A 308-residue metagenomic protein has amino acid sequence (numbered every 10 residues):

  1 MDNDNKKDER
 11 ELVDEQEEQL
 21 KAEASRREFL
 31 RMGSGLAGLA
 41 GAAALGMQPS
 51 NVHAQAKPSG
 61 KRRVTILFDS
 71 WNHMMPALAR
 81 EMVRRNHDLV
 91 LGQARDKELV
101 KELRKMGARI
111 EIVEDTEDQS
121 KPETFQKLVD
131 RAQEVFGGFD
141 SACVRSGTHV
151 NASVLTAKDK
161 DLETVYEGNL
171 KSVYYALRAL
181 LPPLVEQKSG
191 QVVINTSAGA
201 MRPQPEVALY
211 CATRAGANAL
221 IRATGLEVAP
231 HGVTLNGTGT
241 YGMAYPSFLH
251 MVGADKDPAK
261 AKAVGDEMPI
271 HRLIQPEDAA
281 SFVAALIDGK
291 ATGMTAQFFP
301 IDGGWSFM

Functional and structural regions predicted by a protein language model:
M1-E28, S50: N-terminal secretory signal peptides
F68, L177, T213, I221: Active-site helix of classical SDR
L128, S153-V154, K158-Y166, K260 (+1 more regions): Substrate-binding pocket helix/loop in short-chain dehydrogenase/reductase
P182, L226-E227, T292: Alpha-helical segment proximal to the catalytic Tyr-Lys
S197: Residue(s) in the substrate-gating loop at a strand-loop-helix junction that position the organic substrate next
A229, T234, M294-A296: Short, small/polar-rich loop/turn modules that mediate ligand/substrate recognition or access, typified
R272-I301, S306: C-terminal substrate-recognition "lid" of short-chain dehydrogenase/reductases
